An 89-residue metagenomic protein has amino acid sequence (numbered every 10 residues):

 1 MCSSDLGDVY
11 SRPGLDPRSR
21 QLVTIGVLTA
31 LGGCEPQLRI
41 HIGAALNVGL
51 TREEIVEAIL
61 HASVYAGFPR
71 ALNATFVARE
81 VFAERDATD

Functional and structural regions predicted by a protein language model:
C2-S3: Short, small-residue-biased leader/transition segments that mark boundaries at the very start of proteins
D8-Y10, I42: Active-site-adjacent structural elements in folded domains
S11-D16: Short amphipathic alpha-helical boundary/capping segments
R20-L28, A58: Short, structured motif recognition centered on aromatic/hydrophobic residues
Q21, F68-L72: Substrate/cofactor-recognition hotspot
T29-A30, V48, H61-F68: A short structural micro-motif
C34-E54, A71-V81: Extended intrinsically disordered, low-complexity coil regions enriched in Ser, Thr, Gly, Ala and often Pro
R79-D89: Intrinsic disorder/low-complexity detector
